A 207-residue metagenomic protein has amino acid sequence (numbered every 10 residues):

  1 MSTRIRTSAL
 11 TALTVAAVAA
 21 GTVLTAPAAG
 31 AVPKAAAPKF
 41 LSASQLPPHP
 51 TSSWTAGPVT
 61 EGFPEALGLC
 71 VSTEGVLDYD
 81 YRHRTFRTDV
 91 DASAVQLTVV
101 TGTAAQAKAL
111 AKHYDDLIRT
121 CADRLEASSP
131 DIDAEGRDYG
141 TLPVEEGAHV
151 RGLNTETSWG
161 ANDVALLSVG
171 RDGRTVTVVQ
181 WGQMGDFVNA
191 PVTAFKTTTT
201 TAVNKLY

Functional and structural regions predicted by a protein language model:
M1-A31: Secretory targeting and sorting signals
A28-R82: N-terminal "mature-domain start" segment
S53-A66, D116-D163: Short Gly/Thr-rich strand-loop-strand
R82-R87, V164-R171: Short, surface-exposed beta-strand/loop micro-motifs that present aromatic residues
H83-K112: A short acidic-to-branched-hydrophobic micro-motif
S93-V95, G160-L166: Short, surface-exposed coil-to-beta transition loops
A94-T98, R174-Q183: Short, well-ordered beta-strand elements
G182-Y207: Surface-exposed amphipathic alpha-helical segments
